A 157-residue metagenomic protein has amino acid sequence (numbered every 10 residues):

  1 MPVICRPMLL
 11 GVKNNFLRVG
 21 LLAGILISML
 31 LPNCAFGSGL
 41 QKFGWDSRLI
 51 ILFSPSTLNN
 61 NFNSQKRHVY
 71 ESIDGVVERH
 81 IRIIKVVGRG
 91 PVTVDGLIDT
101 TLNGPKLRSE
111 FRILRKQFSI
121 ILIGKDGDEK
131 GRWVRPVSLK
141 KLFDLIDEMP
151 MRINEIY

Functional and structural regions predicted by a protein language model:
P2-G24, M29-Y157: Non-catalytic interaction/Regulatory regions outside core domains
